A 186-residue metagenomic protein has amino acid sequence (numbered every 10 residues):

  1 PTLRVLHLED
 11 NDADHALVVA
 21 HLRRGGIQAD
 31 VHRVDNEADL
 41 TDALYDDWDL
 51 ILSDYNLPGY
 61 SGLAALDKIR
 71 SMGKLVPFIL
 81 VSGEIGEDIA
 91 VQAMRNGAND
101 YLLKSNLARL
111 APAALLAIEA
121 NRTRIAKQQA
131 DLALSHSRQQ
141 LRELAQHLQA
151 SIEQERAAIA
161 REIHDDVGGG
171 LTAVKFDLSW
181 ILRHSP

Functional and structural regions predicted by a protein language model:
T2-L3, N11-I27, A43-D131: N-terminal membrane insertion elements
D10-N11, H15, Y55, Y101 (+3 more regions): Generic detector of well-ordered alpha-helical packing
A29-V31: Short beta-strand elements in bilobed, periplasmic/extracellular small-molecule ligand-binding domains
R33-D42, G62: Helix N-cap/capping motif at the beta->alpha junctions
E37, L57, S185: Hydrophobic pocket-lining residues within nucleotide cofactor-binding pockets
Q128-P186: Coiled-coil dimerization/phosphotransfer module
